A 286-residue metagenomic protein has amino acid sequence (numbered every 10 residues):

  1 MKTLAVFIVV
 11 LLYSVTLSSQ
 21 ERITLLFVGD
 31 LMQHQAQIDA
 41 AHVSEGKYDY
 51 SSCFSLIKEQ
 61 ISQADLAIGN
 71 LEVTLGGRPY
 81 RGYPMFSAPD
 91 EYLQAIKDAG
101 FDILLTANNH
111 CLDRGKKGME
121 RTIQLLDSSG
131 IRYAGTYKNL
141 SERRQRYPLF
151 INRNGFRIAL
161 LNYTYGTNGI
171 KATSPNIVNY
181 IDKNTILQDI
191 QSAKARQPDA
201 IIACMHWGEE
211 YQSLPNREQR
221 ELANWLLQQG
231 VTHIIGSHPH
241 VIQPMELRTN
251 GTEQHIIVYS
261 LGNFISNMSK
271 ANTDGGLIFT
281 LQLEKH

Functional and structural regions predicted by a protein language model:
M1-A5: Positively charged n-region of N-terminal signal peptides that target proteins for export
S14-T16: N-terminal signal peptide c-region/cleavage motif recognized by signal peptidases
S19-H286: Acidic, metal/ion-coordinating pockets
